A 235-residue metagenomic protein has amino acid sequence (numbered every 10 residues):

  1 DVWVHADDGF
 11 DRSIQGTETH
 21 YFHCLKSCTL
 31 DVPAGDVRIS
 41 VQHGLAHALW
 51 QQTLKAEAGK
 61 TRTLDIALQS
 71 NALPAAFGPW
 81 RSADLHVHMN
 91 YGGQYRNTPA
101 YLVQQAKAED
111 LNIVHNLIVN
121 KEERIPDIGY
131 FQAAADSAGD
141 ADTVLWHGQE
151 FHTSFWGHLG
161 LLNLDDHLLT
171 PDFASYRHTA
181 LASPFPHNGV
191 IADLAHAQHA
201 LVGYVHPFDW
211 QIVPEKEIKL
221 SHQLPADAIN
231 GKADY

Functional and structural regions predicted by a protein language model:
V2-S27: Short, acidic Ser/Thr/Gly-rich low-complexity loop/linker segments typical of extracellular and cell-surface proteins
Q15-H20, A34-G44, A106: A short, solvent-exposed beta-strand micro-motif common in secreted/extracellular proteins
H23-L25, V32-A34, E57: Surface-exposed coil/turn segments at beta-strand junctions on protein surfaces, enriched
S27-L30, D65-I66: Exposed aromatic-hydrophobic patches
G44-W50: Short acidic/polar inter-strand loop motif in beta-rich domains
L54-A76: Extracellular beta-sheet/turn segments enriched in Thr/Pro/Gly and aliphatic residues
W80-Y235: Catalytic cores of extracellular degradative/oxidative enzymes
